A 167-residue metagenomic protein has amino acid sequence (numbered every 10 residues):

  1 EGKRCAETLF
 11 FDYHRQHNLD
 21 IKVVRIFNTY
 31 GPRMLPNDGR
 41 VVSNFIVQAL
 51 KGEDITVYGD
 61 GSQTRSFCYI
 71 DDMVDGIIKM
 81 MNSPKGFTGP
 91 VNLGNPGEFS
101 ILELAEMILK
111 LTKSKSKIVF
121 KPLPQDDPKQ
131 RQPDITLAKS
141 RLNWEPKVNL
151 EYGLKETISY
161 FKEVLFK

Functional and structural regions predicted by a protein language model:
E1-K22, L50-K51: Active-site Tyr-X1-5-Lys
R4, D20, T29-N44, E53 (+6 more regions): Glycine/proline-rich active-site loop of Rossmann-fold NAD(P)-dependent oxidoreductases
V23, F67, E98, Q132 (+1 more regions): Short aromatic/basic micro-patch
I70, P90, P122-E145, N149 (+1 more regions): Conserved C-terminal active-site "lid" loop/helix of NAD(P)H-dependent oxidoreductases that clamps the redox cofactor
M73, I77, L93, L104 (+2 more regions): Non-catalytic, hydrophobic alpha-helical segments
S100-T112, G153-T157: PAPS/PAP-binding and catalytic site of the sulfotransferase fold
L150-K167: Amphipathic terminal alpha-helices
